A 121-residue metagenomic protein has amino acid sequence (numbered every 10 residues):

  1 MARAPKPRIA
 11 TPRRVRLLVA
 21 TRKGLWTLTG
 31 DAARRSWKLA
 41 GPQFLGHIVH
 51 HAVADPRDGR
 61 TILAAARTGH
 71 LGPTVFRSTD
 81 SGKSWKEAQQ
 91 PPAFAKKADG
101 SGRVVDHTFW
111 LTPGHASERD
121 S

Functional and structural regions predicted by a protein language model:
M1-S121: Extracellular glycan-interacting surfaces
